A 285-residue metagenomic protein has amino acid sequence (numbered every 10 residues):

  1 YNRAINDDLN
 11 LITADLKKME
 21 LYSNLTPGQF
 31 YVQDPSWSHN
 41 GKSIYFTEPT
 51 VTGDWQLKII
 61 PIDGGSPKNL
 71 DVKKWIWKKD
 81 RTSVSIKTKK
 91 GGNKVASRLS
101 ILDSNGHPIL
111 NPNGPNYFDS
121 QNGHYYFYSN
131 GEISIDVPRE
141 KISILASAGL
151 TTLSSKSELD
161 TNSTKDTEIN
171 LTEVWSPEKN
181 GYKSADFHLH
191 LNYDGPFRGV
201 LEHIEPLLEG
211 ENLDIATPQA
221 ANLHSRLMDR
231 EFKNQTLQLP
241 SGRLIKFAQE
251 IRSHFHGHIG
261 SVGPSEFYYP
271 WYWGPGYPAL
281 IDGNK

Functional and structural regions predicted by a protein language model:
Y1, S43-T47: Residue position within the beta-strands of beta-propeller blades
I5-L11, G91-Y117: Short, ordered, surface-exposed loop/turn motifs in non-cytosolic proteins
N10-V32, P61-K78: Multi-bladed beta-propeller domains
P35-S43, K78-R81: Blade-terminus and WD-like Trp-Asp/Gly-His loop motifs, strongest in beta-propeller folds
K68-W77, L159-N180: Extracellular beta-sheet/turn segments enriched in Thr/Pro/Gly and aliphatic residues
T82-G91, S97-I101, I142, I169: A short, amphipathic beta-strand motif
G114-P115, D119-S143, S147-T151: Short Pro-Gly-centered beta-turn/loop motif in secreted/extracellular proteins
Y182-K285: Catalytic cores of extracellular degradative/oxidative enzymes
